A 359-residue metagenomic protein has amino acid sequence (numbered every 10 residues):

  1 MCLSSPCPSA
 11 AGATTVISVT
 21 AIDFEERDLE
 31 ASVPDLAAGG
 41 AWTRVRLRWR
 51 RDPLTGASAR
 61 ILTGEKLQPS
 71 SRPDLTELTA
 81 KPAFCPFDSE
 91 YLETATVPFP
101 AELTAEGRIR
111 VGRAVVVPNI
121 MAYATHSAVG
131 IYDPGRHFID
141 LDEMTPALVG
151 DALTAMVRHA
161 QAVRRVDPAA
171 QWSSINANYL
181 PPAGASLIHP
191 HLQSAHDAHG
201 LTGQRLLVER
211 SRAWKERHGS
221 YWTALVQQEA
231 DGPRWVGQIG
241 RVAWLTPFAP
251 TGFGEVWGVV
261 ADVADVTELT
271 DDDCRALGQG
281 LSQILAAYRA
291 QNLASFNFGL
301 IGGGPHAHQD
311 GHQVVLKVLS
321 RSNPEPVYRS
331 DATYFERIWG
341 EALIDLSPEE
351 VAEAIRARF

Functional and structural regions predicted by a protein language model:
C2-H189, A195-E268, D272, L285-F359: Active-site microenvironments that recognize anionic phosphate/pyrophosphate groups
D151, A276-Q279: A generic alpha-helix signature
G278-A286: Internal helical hairpin/lid segments
